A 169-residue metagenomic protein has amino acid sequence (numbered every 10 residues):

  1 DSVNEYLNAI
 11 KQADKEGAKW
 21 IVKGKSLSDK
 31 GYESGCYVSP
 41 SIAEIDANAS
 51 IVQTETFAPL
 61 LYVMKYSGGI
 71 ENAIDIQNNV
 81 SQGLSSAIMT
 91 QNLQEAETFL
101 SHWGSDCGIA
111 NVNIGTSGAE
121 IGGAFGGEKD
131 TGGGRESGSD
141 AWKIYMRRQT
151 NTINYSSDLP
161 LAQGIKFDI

Functional and structural regions predicted by a protein language model:
N4-L7, K11: Amphipathic alpha-helical assembly segments that mediate oligomerization or membrane-associated assembly across
K11-G17: Basic phosphate/pyrophosphate-binding loop/patch that engages nucleotide-derived ligands
I21-G24, I88-M89: Short beta-strand segments
G24-G31, G115: Short, solvent-exposed loop/turn elements at beta->coil junctions and helix N-caps that rim active or binding pockets
E33-I169: Conserved C-terminal structural/oligomerization subdomain of aldehyde/semialdehyde dehydrogenase
